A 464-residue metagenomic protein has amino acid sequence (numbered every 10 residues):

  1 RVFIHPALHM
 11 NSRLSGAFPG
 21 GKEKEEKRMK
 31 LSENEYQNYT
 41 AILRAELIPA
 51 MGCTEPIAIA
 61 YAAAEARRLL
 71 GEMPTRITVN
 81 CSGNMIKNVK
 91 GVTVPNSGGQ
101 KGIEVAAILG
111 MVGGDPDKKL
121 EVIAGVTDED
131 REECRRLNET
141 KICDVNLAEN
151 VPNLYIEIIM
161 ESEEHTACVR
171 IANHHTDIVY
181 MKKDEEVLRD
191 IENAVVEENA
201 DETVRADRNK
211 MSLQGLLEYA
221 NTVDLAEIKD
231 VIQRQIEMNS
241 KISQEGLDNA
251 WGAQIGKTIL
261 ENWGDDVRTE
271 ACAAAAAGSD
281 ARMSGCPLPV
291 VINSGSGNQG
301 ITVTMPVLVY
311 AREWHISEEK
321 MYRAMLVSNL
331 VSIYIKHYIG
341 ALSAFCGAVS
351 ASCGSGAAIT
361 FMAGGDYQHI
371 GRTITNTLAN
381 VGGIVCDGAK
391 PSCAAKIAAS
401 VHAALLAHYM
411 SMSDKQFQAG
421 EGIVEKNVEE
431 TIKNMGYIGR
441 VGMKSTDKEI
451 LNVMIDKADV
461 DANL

Functional and structural regions predicted by a protein language model:
H5-H9, R13-R28: Short, Lys/Arg-enriched N-terminal segments with co-localized hydrophobic residues within the first ~10-30 amino acids
K30-T40, M73-M85, D266-G285, S317-I335 (+1 more regions): Acidic-glycine-rich active-site phosphate/pyrophosphate-binding loop
P49-E65, L288-M305, C346-S350: Conserved phosphate/anionic-ligand binding catalytic regions in large, soluble enzymes, centered on
A50-T54, C81-N88, P95, H174-T176 (+6 more regions): A structural signal for small-residue-enriched, beta-sheet-centric alpha/beta enzyme cores and oligomeric scaffold folds
A66-L69, P95, Y310-R323, I333-A399 (+1 more regions): Hydrophobic alpha-helical bundle architecture
M73-I77, K118-I123, V145-N146, A226-I232 (+7 more regions): Flexible, glycine/charged-enriched surface loops at secondary-structure junctions
S82-I86, T93, K101-N138, N146 (+4 more regions): Mobile "lid/hinge" segments at catalytic clefts and subdomain interfaces of large enzymes
N138-G285, I450-L464: Signature of multi-pass transmembrane helix bundles
